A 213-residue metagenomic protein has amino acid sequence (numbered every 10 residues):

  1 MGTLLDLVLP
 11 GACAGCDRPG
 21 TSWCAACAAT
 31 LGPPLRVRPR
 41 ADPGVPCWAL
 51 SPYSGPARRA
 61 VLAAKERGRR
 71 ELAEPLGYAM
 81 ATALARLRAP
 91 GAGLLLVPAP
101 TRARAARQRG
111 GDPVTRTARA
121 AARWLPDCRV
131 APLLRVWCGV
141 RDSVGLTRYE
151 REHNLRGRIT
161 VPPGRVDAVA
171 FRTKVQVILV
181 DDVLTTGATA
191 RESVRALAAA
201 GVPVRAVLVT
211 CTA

Functional and structural regions predicted by a protein language model:
M1-A213: Glycine-rich phosphate/pyrophosphate-handling loop used in enzymes and phosphotransfer proteins
